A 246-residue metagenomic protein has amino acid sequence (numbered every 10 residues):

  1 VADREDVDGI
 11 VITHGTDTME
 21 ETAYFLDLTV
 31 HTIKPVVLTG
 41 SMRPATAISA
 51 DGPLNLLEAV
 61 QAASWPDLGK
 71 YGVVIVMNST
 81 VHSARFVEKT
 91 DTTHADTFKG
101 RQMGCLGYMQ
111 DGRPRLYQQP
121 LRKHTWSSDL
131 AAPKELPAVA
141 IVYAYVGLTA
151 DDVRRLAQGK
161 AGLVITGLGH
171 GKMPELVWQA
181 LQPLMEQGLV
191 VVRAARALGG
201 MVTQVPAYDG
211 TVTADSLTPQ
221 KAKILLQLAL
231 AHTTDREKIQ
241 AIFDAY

Functional and structural regions predicted by a protein language model:
R4-M19, G159-H170: Short acidic, glycine-rich surface-loop motifs adjacent to enzyme active sites
E5-G9, H31-V36, L68-G72, M77-N78 (+4 more regions): Short coil/turn connectors at secondary-structure junctions
I12-K34, M173-Q182: Short Gly/Thr/Asp-enriched flexible loops that form oxyanion-binding sites at enzyme active sites
G15-T16, S41-P44, L168-H170, A195-G200: Short, ordered loop/turn segments at secondary-structure junctions
L38-Q110: Internal gly/pro-rich beta-alpha loop/helix module that stabilizes soluble enzyme cofactors or their anionic handles
S83-H170: Accessory alpha-helical/coil subdomains and C-terminal extensions that flank or cap enzyme catalytic cores
H170-Y246: C-terminal non-catalytic interaction/assembly regions of soluble proteins
